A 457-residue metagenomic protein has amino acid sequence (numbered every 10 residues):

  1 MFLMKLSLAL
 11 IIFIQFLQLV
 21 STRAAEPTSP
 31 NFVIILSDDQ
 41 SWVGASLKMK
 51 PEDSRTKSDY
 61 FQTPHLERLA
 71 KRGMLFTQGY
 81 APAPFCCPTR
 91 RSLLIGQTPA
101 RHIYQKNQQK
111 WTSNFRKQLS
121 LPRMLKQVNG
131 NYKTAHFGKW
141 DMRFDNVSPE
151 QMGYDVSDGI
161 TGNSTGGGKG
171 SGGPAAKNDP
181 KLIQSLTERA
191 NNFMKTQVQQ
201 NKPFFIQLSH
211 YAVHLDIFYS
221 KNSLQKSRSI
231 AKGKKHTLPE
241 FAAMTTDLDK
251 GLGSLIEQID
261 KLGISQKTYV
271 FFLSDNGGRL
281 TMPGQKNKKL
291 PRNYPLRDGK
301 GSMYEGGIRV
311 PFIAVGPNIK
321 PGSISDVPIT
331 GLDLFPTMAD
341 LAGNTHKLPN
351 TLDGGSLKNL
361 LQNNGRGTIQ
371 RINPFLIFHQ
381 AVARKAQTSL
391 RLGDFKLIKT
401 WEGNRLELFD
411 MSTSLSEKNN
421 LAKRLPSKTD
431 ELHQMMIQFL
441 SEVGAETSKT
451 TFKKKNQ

Functional and structural regions predicted by a protein language model:
M1-S7: Positively charged n-region of N-terminal signal peptides that target proteins for export
K5, A24-E407, M411-S441, A445-N456: Formylglycine-dependent sulfatase
S7-Q18: Bacterial N-terminal signal peptides
